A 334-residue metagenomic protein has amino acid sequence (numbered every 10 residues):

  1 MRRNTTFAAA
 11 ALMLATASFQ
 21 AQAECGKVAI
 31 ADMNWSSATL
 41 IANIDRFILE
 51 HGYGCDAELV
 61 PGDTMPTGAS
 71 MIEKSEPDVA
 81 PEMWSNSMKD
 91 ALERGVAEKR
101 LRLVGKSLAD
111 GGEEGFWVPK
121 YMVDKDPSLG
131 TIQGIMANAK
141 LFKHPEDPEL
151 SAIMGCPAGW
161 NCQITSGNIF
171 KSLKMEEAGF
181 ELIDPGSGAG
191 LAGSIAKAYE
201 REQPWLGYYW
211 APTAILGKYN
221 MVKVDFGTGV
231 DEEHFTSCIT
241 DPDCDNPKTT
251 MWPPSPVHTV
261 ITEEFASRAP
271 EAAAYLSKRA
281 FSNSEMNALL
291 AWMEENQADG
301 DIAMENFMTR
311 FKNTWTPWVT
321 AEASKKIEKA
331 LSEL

Functional and structural regions predicted by a protein language model:
E24-S37, C55-P61, L150-M154, L276: Short, well-ordered beta-strand elements
S37, Q163-A178, P185-E202, A214 (+2 more regions): An extracytoplasmic/periplasmic, membrane-proximal ligand-sensing/linker region
S37-C55: Short, polar/charged alpha-helical segment
M65-Y121: N-terminal segment of the mature folded domain
A69-M71, P77-W84, M154-F235: Ligand-binding pocket segment of bilobal, Venus flytrap-like solute-binding proteins
L101-G155: A conserved helix-loop-strand patch within extracytoplasmic ligand-binding domains of the periplasmic binding
E113-D124, P256-R268, A291-W292: A bilobed periplasmic-binding-protein/Venus flytrap-type ligand-binding module shared by bacterial periplasmic
K218-A280: C-terminal lobe and pocket-closing loops of periplasmic/extracytoplasmic Venus-flytrap solute-binding proteins
